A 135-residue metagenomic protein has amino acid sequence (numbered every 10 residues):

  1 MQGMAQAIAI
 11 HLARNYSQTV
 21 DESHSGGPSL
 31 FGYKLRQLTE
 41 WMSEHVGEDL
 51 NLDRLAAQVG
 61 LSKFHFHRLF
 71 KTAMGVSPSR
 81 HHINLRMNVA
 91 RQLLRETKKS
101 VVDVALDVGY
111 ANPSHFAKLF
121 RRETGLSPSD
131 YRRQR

Functional and structural regions predicted by a protein language model:
M1, M42, F66: Conserved hydrophobic/aromatic pocket- or pore-lining residues that grip, position, or stack substrates in active sites
M1-G26, L30-Q37: An amphipathic alpha-helical interaction segment
M4-N15, H45, L85, V89 (+1 more regions): Amphipathic alpha-helical segments in well-ordered regions
F31, Q58-V59, V108-G109, F120: Core residues of bacterial helix-turn-helix
R36, E40-D53, L61, T72-N112 (+1 more regions): Terminal helix-turn-helix DNA-binding modules in bacterial transcription factors
H65-F66, F70, H115-F116, F120: Short hydrophobic/aromatic patch on the recognition helix
A117-R135: …primarily DNA-binding HTH/wHTH and HhH modules…
